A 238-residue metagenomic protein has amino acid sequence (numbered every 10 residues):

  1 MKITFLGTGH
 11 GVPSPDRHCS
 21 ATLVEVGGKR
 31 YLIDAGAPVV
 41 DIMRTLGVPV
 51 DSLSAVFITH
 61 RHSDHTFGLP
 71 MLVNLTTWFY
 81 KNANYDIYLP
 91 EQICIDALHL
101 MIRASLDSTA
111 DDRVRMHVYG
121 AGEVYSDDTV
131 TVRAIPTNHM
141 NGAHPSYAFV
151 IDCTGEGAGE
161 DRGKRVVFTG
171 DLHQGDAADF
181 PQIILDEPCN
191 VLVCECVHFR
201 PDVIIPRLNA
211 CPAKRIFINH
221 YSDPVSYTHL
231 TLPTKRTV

Functional and structural regions predicted by a protein language model:
M1-V48, V118-D179: Core dinuclear metal-dependent hydrolase active-site scaffold
I33-G36, S54-H60, V167-D171, L192-V197 (+1 more regions): Active-site neighborhood of phospho(di)ester-bond hydrolases with catalytic His/Asp-centered motifs
P38-Y88, E187-N190: Active-site metal-binding motif and surrounding structural segment of the metallo-beta-lactamase
S63-H65, N141, Q174-A177, H198-V203 (+1 more regions): Active-site environment of divalent metal-dependent phosphoester hydrolases
K81-Y85, I93-M116: Active-site neighborhood of divalent metal-dependent phosphoester bond hydrolases
Y85-Q92, F217-H220: Short internal beta-strands
D179-C196: A short alpha/beta connector and helix-capping loop motif
T228-T234: Conserved small/polar residues in nucleotide/adenosyl-binding loops
